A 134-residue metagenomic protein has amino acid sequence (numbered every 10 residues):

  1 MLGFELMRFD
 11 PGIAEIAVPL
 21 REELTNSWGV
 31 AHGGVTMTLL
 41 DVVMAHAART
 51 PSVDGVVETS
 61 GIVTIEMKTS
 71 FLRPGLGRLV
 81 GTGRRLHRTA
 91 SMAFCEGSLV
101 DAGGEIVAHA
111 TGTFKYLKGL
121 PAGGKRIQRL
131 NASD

Functional and structural regions predicted by a protein language model:
L2, G12-A14, G33, G61-M67 (+2 more regions): A generic structural signal for short beta-strands and their flanking turns/coil linkers
L2-A31: Catalytic strand-loop segment that frames the active site of acyl-thioester-processing enzymes
L20, S52, F114-Y116: Short beta-strand segments enriched in hydrophobic/aromatic residues within well-folded beta-rich domains
W28-G33, M37-R49, T64: Compact, glycine-rich, soluble single-domain proteins
V35-T38, V42, E66-S70, G97-V100 (+1 more regions): Hydrophobic alpha-helical segments of small multi-pass membrane proteins
A47-V80, L86: Hydrophobic beta-strand-centered segment that forms part of the acyl-chain substrate-binding groove
P74-R78, L86-D134: HotDog/MaoC-like acyl-thioester-processing domains
